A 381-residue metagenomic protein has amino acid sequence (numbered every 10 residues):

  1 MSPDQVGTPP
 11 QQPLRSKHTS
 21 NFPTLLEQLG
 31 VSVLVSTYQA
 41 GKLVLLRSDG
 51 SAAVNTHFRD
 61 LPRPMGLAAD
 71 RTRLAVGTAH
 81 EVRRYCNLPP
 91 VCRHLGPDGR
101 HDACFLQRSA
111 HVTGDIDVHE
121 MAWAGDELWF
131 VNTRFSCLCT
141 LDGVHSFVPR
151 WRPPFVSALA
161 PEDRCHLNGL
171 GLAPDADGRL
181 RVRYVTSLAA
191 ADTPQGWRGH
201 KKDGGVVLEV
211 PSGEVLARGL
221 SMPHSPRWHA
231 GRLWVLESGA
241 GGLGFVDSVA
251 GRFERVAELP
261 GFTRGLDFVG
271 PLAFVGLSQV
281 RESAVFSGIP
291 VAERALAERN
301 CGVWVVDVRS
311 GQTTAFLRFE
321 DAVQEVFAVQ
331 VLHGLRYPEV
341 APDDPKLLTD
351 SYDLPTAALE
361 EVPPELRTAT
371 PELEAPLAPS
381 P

Functional and structural regions predicted by a protein language model:
S2-S380: Sequence-structural signature of mature extracellular/luminal beta-sheet repeat domains, prominently beta-propellers
